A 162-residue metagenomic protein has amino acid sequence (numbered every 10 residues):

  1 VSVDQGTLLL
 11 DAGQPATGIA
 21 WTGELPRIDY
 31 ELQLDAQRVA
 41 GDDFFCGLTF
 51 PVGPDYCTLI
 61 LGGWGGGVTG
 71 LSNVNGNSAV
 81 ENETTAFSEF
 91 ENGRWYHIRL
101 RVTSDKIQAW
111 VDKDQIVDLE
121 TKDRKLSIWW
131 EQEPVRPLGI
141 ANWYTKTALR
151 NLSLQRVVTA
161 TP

Functional and structural regions predicted by a protein language model:
V1-D4, L59-G62, L100: Short, exposed beta-strand/loop patches in secreted or surface proteins that constitute
V1-G18: Short carbohydrate-recognition loop motifs
P15-V74: Secretory/extracellular carbohydrate-interaction modules and structurally similar beta-sandwich "look-alikes"
G18-E24, T84-F90, L138-G139: Beta-strand-rich interaction surfaces with strong enrichment in secreted/lumenal proteins
L34, L152-L154: Extracellular beta-strand elements of beta-rich domains used for carbohydrate recognition/degradation or cell-matrix
N75-H97: Short, aromatic/His-centered strand-loop micro-motif at the edge of beta-sheets
H97-R124, L152: Carbohydrate-binding surfaces in secreted/extracellular proteins
L119-A148: Flexible glycan-contacting loops in extracellular carbohydrate-active proteins
